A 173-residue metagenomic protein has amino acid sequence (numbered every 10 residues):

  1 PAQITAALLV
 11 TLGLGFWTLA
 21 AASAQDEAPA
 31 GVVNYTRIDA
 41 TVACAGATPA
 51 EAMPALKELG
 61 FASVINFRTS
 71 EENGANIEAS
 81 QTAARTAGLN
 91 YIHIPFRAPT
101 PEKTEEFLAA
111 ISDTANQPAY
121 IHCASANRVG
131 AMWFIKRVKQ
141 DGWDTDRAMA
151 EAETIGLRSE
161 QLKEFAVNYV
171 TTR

Functional and structural regions predicted by a protein language model:
P1-L8: Bacterial N-terminal signal peptides that target proteins for export
A7, G13-A119, F134-R173: Cys-dependent protein tyrosine phosphatase-like superfamily
A119-G130: A phosphate-binding catalytic loop at a beta-strand-loop-alpha-helix junction that coordinates phosphoryl groups
